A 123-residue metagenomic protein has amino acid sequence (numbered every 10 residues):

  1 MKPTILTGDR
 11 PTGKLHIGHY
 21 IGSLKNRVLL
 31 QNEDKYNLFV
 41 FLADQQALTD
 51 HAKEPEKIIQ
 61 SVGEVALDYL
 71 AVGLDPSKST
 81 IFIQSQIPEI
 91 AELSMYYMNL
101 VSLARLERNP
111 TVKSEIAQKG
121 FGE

Functional and structural regions predicted by a protein language model:
P3-E123: N-terminal Rossmann-like or analogous alpha/beta NTP/dinucleotide-binding catalytic cores that position adenine
